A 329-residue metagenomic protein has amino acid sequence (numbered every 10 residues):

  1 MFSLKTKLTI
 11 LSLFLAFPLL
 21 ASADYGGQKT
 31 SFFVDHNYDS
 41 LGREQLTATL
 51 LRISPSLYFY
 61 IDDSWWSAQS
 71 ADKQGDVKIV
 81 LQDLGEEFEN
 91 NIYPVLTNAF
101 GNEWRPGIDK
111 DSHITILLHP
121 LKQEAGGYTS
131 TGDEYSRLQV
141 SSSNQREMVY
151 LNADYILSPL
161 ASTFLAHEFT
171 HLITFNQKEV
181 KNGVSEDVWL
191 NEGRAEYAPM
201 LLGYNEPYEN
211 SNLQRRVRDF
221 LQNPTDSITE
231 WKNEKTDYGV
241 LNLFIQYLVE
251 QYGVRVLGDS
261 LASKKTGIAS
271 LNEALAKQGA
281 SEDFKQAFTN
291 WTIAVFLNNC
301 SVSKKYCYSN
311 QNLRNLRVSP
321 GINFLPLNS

Functional and structural regions predicted by a protein language model:
S3, L8, L20-S54, S329: N-terminal low-structure segments adjacent to metalloprotease catalytic domains across cellular compartments
A16-P18: N-terminal signal peptide c-region/cleavage motif recognized by signal peptidases
P55-D187, R194, N205-Y208: Juxtacatalytic substrate-recognition/specificity segment
G101, T170, T174-E179, P199-P207 (+4 more regions): Hydrophobic/aromatic-lined pockets within catalytic cores
H119, V184-K235: Post-HExxH zinc-binding segment in Zn-dependent metallohydrolases
L160, E186, K232, T236 (+1 more regions): Short, solvent-exposed segments of well-ordered alpha helices
G193-R194, A198, Y238-T289: Extracytoplasmic, non-cytosolic globular domains
T266-S329: Beta/coil-rich, acidic/histidine-enriched accessory regions frequently appended to metallopeptidases
